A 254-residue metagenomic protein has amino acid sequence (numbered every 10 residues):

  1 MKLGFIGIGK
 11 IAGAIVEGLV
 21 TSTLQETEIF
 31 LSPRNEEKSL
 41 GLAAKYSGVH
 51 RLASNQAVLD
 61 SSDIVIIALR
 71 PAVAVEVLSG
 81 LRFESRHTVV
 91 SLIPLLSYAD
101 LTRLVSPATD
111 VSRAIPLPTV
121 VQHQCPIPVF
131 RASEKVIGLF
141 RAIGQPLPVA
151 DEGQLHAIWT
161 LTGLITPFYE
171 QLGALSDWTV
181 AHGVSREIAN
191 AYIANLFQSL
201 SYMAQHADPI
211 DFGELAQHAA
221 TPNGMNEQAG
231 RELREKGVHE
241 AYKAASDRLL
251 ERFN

Functional and structural regions predicted by a protein language model:
M1-A53, D177-A181: NAD(P)+-binding Rossmann beta1-loop-alpha1 motif at the extreme N-terminus of oxidoreductases
I8, P116-T119, G163-L164: Short coil/turn segments
A12, S39, A74, Y98 (+8 more regions): A general structural signal for well-ordered alpha-helical segments in protein cores
V16, F30, E36-S39, A44-Y46 (+2 more regions): Rossmann-like NAD(P)(H) cofactor-binding subdomain of soluble oxidoreductases
D100-D110, C125-A207, R248, R252: Internal alpha-helical scaffold of NAD(P)-dependent oxidoreductase catalytic cores
A194, Q198-N254: NAD(P)-dependent Rossmann-like dehydrogenase/reductase catalytic/cofactor-binding core
